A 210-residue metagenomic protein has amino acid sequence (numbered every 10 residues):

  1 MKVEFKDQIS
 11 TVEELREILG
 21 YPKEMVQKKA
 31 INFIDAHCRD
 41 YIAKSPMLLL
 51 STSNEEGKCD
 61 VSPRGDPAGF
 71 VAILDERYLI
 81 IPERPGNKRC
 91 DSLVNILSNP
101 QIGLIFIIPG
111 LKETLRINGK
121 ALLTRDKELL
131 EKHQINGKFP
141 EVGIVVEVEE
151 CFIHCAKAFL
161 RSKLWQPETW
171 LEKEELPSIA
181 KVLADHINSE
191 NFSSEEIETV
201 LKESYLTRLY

Functional and structural regions predicted by a protein language model:
M1-Y210: Binding-site signature for planar aromatic cofactors or substrates
